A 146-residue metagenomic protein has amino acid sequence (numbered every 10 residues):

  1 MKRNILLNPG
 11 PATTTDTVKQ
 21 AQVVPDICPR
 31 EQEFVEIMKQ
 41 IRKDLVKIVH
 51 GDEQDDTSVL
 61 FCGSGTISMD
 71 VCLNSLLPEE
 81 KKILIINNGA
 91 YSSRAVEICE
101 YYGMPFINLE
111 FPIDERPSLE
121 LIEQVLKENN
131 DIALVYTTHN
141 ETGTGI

Functional and structural regions predicted by a protein language model:
M1-Q32: N-terminal "arm"/small-domain region of PLP-dependent enzymes with the aminotransferase-like
A21-V71, A90, R94-E100: Conserved N-terminal alpha-helix of the aminotransferase class I/II PLP-enzyme fold
T57, K82, A133-L134: Structural motif
C62, I86-N87, Y136-H139: Short beta-strand segments
L76-S93: Conserved PLP-anchoring active-site segment centered on the Schiff-base-forming lysine
R94-I107, P112, E120-V125: Active-site-proximal loop->helix
P117-I146: Active-site phosphate-binding strand-loop segment of PLP-dependent enzymes
